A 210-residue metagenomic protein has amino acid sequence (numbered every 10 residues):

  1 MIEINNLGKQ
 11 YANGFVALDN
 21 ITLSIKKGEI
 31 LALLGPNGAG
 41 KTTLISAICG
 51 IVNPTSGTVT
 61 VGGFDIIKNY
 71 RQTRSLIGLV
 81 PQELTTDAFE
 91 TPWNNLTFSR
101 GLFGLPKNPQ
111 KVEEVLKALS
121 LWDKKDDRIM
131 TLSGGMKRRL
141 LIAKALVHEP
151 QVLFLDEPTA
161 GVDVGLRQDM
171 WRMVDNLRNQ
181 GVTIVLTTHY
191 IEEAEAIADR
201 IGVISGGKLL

Functional and structural regions predicted by a protein language model:
P36-G40: Walker A (P-loop) phosphate-binding loop of ABC-type ATPase nucleotide-binding domains
G57-D65, Q72-T73: Conserved ABC transporter NBD signature motif
T97, G101-K124: Conserved ABC ATPase "signature" region
V147-Q151: A short, proline-enriched helix->beta-strand linker immediately N-terminal to the Walker B motif in ABC-type P-loop
L153-D156: Catalytic Walker B motif of ABC-type/P-loop ATPase nucleotide-binding domains
